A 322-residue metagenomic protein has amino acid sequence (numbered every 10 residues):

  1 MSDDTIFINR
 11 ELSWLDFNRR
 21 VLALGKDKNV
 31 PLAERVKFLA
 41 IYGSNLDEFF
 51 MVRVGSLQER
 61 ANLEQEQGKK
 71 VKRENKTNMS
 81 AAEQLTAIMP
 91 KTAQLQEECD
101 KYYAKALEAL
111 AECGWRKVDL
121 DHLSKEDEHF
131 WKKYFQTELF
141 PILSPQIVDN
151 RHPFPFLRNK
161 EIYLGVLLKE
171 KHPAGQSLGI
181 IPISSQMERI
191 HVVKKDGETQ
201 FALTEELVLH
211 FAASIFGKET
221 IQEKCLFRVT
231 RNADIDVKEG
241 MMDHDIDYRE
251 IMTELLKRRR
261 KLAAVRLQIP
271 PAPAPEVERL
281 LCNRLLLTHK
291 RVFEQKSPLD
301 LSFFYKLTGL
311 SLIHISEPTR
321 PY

Functional and structural regions predicted by a protein language model:
T5-L46: N-terminal-proximal low-complexity accessory segments that begin disordered and transition into the first
K26-N29, L39-L120: Extended, charge-enriched "interface" segments that sit outside catalytic cores
D127-L178: Extended, Lys/Arg-enriched charged tracts that mediate electrostatic binding to polyanionic substrates
A174-G217, I246-D247, F293-S297, S311: Extended active-site and interfacial segments that coordinate phosphate-rich ligands in large catalytic machineries
F201-C282: Conserved catalytic alpha/beta cores of large enzymes that bind or transform nucleotide phosphates and polynucleotides
L281-L312: Terminal amphipathic helices with adjacent charged low-complexity linkers/tails
I313-Y322: Single conserved hydrophobic/aromatic residue that forms the stacking wall/gate of nucleotide- or nucleobase-binding
